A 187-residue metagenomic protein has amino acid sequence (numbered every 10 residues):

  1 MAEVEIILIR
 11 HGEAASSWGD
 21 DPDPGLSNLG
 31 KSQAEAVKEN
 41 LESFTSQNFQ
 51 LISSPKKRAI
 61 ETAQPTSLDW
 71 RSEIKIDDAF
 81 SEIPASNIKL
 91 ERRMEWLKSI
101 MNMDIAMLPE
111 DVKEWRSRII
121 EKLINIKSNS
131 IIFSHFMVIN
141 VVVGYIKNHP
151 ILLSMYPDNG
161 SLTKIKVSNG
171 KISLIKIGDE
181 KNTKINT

Functional and structural regions predicted by a protein language model:
A2-K75, S99, M103, M107: Active-site-proximal alpha-helix that buttresses catalytic centers in soluble enzyme cores
A2-V4, S72-I76, S81-E95, N125 (+1 more regions): Acidic, low-complexity terminal tails and accessory targeting/binding regions of phosphate-metabolizing enzymes
I6, F49, I126-M137: Generic beta-sheet signal
G12, F136, E180: Active-site metal-binding loops of divalent metal-dependent hydrolases
S16-S17, P84-A85, V141: Conserved protein kinase catalytic core
P55-A59, A79, S134-V138: Short, conserved alpha-helical segments within structured domains
P65, V141, Y145: Active-site signature of alpha/beta-hydrolase-fold catalytic machinery across serine- and Asp/Cys-nucleophile hydrolases
I100-K127: Internal catalytic-core helix/loop-beta-alpha segment that presents or stabilizes conserved functional determinants
